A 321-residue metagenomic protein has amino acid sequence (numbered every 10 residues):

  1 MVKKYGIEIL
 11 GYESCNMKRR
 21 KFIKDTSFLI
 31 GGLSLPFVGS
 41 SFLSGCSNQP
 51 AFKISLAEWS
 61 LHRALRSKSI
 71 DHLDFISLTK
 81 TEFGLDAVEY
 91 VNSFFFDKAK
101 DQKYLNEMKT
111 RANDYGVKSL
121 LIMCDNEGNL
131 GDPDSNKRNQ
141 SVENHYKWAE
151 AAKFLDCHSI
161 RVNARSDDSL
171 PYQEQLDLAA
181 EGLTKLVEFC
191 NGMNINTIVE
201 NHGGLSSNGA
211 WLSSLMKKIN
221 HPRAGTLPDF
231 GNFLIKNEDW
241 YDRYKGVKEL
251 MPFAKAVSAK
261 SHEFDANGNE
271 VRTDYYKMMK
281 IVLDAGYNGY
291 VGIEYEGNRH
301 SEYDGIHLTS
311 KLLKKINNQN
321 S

Functional and structural regions predicted by a protein language model:
M1-M17: Secretory targeting signals
G11, K18-F37, S41-G84, S206-S321: Histidine-acidic metal/acid-base catalytic patches
T26-G39, S77, R111-P228, I235 (+1 more regions): Active-site acidic/histidine proton-transfer and metal-coordination neighborhood in alpha/beta enzyme cores
I70-D74, K103-E107, R138, V142-H145 (+3 more regions): Charged helix-capping and loop-helix junction motifs
D86, K118, H158, N288-G289: Short acidic/polar active-site loop segments enriched in Thr and Asp
A87-E89, L121, R161, S258 (+1 more regions): Conserved beta-strand positions in the central sheet of alpha/beta enzyme cores
E89-M108, D167-L170: Glycine-rich, proline-tolerant flexible connector loops at the mouths of alpha/beta enzymes
E89-Y90, T197-N201, A266: Short catalytic-loop micro-motif centered on adjacent basic/acidic residues
